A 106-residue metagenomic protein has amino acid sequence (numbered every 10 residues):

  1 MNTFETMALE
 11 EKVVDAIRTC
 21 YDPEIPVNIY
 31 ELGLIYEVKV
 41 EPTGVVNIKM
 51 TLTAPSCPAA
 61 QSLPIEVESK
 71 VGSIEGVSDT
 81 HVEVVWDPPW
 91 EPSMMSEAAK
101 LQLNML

Functional and structural regions predicted by a protein language model:
M1-L106: Domain-level signature for proteins that mediate thiol-based redox and metal-cofactor handling
